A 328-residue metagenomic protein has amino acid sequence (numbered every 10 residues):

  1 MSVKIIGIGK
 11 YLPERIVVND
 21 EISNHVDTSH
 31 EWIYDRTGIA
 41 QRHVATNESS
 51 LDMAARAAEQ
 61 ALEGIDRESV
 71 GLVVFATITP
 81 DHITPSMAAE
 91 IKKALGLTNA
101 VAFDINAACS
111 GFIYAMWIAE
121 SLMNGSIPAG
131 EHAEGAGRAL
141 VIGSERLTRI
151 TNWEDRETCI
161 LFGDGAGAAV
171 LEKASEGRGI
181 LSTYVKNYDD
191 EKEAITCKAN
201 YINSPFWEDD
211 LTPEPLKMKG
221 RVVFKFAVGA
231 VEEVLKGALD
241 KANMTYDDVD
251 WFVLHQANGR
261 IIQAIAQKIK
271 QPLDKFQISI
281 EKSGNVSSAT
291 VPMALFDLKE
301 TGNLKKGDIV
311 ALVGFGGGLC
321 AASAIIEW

Functional and structural regions predicted by a protein language model:
M1-D20, M116-D190, L295-W328: Conserved beta-strand-centric core segments of catalytic alpha/beta enzyme folds
M1-N47, D155-K225, G229, E233 (+1 more regions): Condensing-enzyme catalytic core mediating Claisen C-C bond formation in acyl metabolism
I5-G7, I33, A61, V73 (+7 more regions): Buried hydrophobic positions in well-ordered alpha/beta secondary-structure cores of metabolic enzymes
N24-W32, H82-G96, V141-L147, I202-D209 (+1 more regions): Acidic-glycine-rich active-site phosphate/pyrophosphate-binding loop
I33, S69-A76, F103-N106, E131-S144 (+4 more regions): Beta-strand segments within the central parallel beta-sheet cores of soluble alpha/beta enzyme folds
I39-A40, V70-V74, K93-N106, T148-E154 (+1 more regions): Glycine/charged-rich beta-loop-alpha catalytic/anionic-binding loops adjacent to active sites
L51, A55, P80, K93 (+4 more regions): Claisen-condensing/thiolase-fold acyl-transfer catalytic domains that form or cleave C-C bonds in fatty acid
A57-G71, E233-D250, L298-N303: Phosphate/pyrophosphate-binding loops at sites that engage ATP/ADP/AMP, CoA/4′-phosphopantetheine, polyphosphate
